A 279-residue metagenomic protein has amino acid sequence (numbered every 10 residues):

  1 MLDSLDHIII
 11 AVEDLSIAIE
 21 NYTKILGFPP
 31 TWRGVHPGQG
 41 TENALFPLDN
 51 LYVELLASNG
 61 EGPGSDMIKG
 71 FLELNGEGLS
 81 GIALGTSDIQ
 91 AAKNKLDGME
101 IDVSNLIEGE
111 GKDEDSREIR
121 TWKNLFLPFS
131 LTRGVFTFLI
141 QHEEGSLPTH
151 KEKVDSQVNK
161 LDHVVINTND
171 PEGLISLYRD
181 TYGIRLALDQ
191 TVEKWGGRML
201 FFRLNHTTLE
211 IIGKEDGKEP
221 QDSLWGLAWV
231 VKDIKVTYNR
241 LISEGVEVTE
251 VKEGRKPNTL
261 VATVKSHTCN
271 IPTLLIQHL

Functional and structural regions predicted by a protein language model:
S4-E13, A44-L45, D49, M67-M99 (+4 more regions): Vicinal oxygen chelate
I10-N59, G98-M99, S104-R120, V158-N159 (+4 more regions): Core segments of cupin and vicinal oxygen chelate
Q39-G40, G78, R133, C269: Short, basic and Ser/Thr-rich N-terminal targeting/leader segments
E54, Q90-Q157, K194, L200-L204 (+3 more regions): Vicinal oxygen chelate
L55, P63-I68: A broadly used, surface-exposed interaction patch
E61-G62, G217-K218: Short, surface-exposed beta-strand-loop junctions and turns on beta-sheet-rich folds
